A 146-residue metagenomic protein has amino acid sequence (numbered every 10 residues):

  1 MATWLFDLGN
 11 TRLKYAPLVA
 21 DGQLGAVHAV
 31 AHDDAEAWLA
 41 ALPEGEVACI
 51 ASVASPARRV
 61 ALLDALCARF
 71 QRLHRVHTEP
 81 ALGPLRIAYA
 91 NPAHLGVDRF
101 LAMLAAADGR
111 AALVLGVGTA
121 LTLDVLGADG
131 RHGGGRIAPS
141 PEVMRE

Functional and structural regions predicted by a protein language model:
M1-L24, A106, A111-H132: Gly/Thr-rich phosphate-binding beta-strand-loop-beta motif of the actin/hexokinase/Hsp70
A2-F70: Conserved phosphate-binding loops in N-terminal lobes of ATP-dependent enzymes of the actin/Hsp70/sugar-kinase
T3-F6, P17, G45, R99 (+3 more regions): Functionally constrained cores in energy, signaling, and assembly domains
A29-A35, T78-P80, I137-V143: Short, acidic/turn-prone active-site loops that include or flank metal/cofactor- and phosphate-binding residues
L42-L95, G127-G134, S140: Short beta-strand-loop/turn "lid" adjacent to the catalytic site in phosphate-handling enzymes
N91-A107: Short phosphate-binding loop-to-helix
A102-L104, D108-A111, G133-E146: Glycine-rich phosphate-binding loop plus the immediately following alpha-helix
